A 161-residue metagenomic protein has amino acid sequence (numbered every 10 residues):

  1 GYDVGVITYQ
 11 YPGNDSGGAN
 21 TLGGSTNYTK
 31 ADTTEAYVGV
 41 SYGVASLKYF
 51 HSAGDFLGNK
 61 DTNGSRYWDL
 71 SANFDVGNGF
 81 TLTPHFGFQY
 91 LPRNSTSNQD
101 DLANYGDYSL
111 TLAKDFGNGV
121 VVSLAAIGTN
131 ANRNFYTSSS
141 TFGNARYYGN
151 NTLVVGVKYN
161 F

Functional and structural regions predicted by a protein language model:
G1-V4, V44-Y49, N78-P84, N118-L124: Repeated loop/turn-to-beta-strand initiation elements of outer-membrane beta-barrel proteins
V4, A36-V38, W68-L70, L110 (+2 more regions): Membrane-embedded beta-strands of outer-membrane beta-barrel proteins, especially the hydrophobic/small aromatic
T8-G13, Y42-S46, H51-D55, F86-P92 (+2 more regions): Transmembrane beta-strands of outer-membrane beta-barrel pores
N14-T29, S52-N63, Q89-A103, N134-G143: Outer-membrane beta-barrel translocator domains and adjoining extracellular loop/strand segments of Gram-negative
K30-T34, S41-G43, T62-W68, N104-Y108 (+1 more regions): Residues that define the transmembrane beta-barrel architecture of outer-membrane proteins
G39-A45, N73-G79, A113-G117, K158-N160: Structural signature of outer-membrane beta-barrel channels/translocons
T81-T137, T141: Outer membrane beta-barrel transmembrane domains
L110-V120, A145-F161: Outer-membrane beta-barrel "beta-signal"
